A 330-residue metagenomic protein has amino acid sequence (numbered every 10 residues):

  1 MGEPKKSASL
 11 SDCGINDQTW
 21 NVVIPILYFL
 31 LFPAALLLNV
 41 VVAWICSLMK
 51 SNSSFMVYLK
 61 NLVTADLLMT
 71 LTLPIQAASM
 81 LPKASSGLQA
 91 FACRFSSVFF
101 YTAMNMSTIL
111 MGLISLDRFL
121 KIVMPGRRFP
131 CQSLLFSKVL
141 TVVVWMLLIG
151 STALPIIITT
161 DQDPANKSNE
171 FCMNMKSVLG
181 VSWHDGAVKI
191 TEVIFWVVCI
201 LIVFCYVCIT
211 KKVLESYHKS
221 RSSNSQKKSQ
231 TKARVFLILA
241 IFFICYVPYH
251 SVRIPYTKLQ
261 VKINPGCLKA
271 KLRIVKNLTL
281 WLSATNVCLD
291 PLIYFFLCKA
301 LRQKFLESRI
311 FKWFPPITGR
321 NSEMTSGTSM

Functional and structural regions predicted by a protein language model:
M1-Q18, E215-S229, P265-C267, K299-M330: Intrinsically disordered regulatory tails of 7TM GPCRs
M1-V41, M49, V178, A187-T191: Extracellular N-terminal segment of 7TM GPCRs
S7-I15, K83-S97, T102, S133-S137 (+3 more regions): Loop architecture of class A 7-transmembrane GPCRs
D17-F29, S54-L113, K121, R128-F129: Extracellular TM2-ECL1-early TM3 structural module of rhodopsin-like
Y28, F32, L68-A84, S97 (+6 more regions): Helix-to-loop junction signature of class
A34-S47, V63, T70-P74, T102-G126 (+2 more regions): Cytoplasm-facing ends of alpha-helical transmembrane segments in multi-pass membrane proteins
C172-K176, G180, I194, K211-S251 (+1 more regions): Intracellular effector-coupling site of seven-transmembrane GPCRs, centered on the ICL3-to-TM6 transition
I244, S251, V275-M324: Seventh transmembrane helix
